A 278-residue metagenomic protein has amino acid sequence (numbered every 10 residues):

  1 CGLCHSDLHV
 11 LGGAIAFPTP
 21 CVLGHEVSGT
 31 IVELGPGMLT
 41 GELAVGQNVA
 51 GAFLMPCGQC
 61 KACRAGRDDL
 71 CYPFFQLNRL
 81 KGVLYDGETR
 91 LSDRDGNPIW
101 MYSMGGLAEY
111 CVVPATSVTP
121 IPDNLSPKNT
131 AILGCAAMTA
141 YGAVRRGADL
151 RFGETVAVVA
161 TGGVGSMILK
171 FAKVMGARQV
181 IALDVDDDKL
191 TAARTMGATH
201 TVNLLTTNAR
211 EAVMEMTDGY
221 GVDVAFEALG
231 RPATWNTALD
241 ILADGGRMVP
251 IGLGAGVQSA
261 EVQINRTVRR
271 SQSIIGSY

Functional and structural regions predicted by a protein language model:
G2, E33-G37, A160: A residue-level detector for short acidic-glycine micro-motifs
G12-R64, D68-D69, L77-R79, P122-N124: Glycine-rich beta-strand-centered segment in the early N-terminal region that forms part of a ligand/cofactor-binding
T40-E42, A52-T116: Cysteine-cluster motifs in flexible loop/terminal segments that predominantly coordinate metals
E109-Y110, T116-V118, P122-T207, E211: Mid-domain Rossmann-like dinucleotide-binding core that forms the NAD(H)/NADP(H) cofactor-binding site
A177, R194, L204, R231-Y278: Glycine-rich phosphate-binding loop and adjacent beta-alpha segment of Rossmann(oid) nucleotide-cofactor-binding
A209-G219: Conserved amphipathic alpha-helix within the SDR
